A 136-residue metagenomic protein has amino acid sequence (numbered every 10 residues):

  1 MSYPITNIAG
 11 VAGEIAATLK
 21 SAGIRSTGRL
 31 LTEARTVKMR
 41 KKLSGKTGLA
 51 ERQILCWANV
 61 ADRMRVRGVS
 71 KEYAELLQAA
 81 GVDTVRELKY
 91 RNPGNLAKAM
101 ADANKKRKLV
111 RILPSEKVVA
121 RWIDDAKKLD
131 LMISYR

Functional and structural regions predicted by a protein language model:
M1-R136: C-terminal extensions
